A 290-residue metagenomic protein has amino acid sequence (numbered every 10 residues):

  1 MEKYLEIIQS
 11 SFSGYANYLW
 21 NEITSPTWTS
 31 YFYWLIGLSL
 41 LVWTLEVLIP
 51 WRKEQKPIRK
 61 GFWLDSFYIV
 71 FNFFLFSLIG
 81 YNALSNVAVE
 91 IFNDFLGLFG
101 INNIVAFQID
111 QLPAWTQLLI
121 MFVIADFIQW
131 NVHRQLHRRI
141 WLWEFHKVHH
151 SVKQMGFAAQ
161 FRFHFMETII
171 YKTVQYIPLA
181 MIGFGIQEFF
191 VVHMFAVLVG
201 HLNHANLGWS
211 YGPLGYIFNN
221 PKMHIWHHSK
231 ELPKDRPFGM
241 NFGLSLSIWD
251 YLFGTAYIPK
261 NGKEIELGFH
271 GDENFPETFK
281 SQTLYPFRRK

Functional and structural regions predicted by a protein language model:
M1-N21, S25, L142, S151-R162 (+2 more regions): Cytosolic/stromal cytosol-facing helical appendages immediately following the last transmembrane segment
N17-E22, K56-K60, S85-W115, I140 (+1 more regions): Membrane interface segments of multi-pass transport proteins and intramembrane proteases
T29-L98, A114-Q129: Specific transmembrane helices
S39-L48, V123-R138, M194-S210, N220-S229: Transmembrane alpha-helical segments that form the membrane-embedded catalytic/substrate-channel core of multi-pass
R138-V148: Membrane-interface helix/loop boundary segments of multi-pass membrane proteins
M166-P178, G243: Core segments of transmembrane alpha-helices that mediate helix-helix packing or line hydrophobic substrate/ligand
T173-M181, V197-H201: Alpha-helical transmembrane segments of multipass membrane proteins
M181-F190: Transmembrane helix interruption/hinge and helix-loop junction motifs
